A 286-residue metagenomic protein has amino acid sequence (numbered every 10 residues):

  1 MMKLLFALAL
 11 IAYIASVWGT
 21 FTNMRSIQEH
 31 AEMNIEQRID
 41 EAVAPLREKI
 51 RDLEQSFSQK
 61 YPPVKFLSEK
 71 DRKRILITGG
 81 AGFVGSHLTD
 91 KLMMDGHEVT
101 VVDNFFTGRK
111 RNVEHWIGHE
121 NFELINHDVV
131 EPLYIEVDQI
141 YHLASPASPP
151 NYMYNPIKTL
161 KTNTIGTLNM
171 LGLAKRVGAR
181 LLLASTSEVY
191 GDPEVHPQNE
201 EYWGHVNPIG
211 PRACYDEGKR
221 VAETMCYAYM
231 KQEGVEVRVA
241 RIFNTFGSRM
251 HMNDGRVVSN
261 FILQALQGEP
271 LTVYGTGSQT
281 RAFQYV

Functional and structural regions predicted by a protein language model:
M2-T245, A265, G275: N-terminal Rossmann-like NAD(P)+-binding domain of SDR-like oxidoreductases, especially those catalyzing
R220, V235, T245-N260, E269 (+2 more regions): Glycine/proline-rich active-site loop of Rossmann-fold NAD(P)-dependent oxidoreductases
